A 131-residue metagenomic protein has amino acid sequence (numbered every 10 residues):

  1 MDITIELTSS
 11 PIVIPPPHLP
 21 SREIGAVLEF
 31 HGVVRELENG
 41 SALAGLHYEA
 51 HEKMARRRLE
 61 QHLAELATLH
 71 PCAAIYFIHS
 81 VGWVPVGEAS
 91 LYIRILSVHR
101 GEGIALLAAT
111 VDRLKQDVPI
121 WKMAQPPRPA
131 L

Functional and structural regions predicted by a protein language model:
M1-L131: N-terminal, polar/charged subdomain of small-to-medium soluble alpha/beta proteins
